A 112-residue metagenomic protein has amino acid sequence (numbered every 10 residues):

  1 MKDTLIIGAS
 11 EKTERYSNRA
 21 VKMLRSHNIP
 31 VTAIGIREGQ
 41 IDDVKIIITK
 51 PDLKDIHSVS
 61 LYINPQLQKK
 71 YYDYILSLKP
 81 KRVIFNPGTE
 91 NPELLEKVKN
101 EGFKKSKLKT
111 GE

Functional and structural regions predicted by a protein language model:
M1, E11-R19: Conserved N-terminal beta1-alpha1 strand-loop-helix module at the mouth
K2, L78-R82, E101-K104: A short helix->loop->beta-strand "cap" motif at the edges of active sites that frequently abuts
D3-I7: Conserved beta-strand elements of the Class I
E11, I36-R37, N86-N91, K109-E112: Short, acidic/turn-prone active-site loops that include or flank metal/cofactor- and phosphate-binding residues
E14, V21-D42: NAD(P)-binding Rossmann-fold cofactor-contacting core
Q40-D73: Glycine-rich, highly charged phosphate/nucleotide-binding loops
L76-K97: ADP-ribose/adenylate-binding Rossmann-like module
N100-E112: Flexible, Lys/Arg-rich cytosolic regulatory linkers and terminal tails that connect or flank
